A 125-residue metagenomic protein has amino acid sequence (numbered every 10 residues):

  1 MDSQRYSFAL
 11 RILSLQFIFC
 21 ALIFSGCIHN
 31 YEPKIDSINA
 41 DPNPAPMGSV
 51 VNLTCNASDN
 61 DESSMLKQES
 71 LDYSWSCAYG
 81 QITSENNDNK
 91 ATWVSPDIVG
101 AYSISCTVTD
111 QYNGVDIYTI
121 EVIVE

Functional and structural regions predicted by a protein language model:
Y31-K34: Proline-centered linker/hinge motifs at extracellular inter-domain junctions
N39-P46: Short beta-strand segments of immunoglobulin-like
A57-M65, D110: Extracellular acidic, Ser/Thr/Pro-rich low-complexity tracts
M65-S74: Solvent-exposed loop segments of extracellular immunoglobulin-like
S74-W93: Surface-exposed, flexible coil segments in extracellular/virion-facing regions
Q111-I117: Short, exposed coil/turn segments at beta-strand boundaries within extracellular/luminal domains
Y118-V124: C-terminal edge beta-strand
